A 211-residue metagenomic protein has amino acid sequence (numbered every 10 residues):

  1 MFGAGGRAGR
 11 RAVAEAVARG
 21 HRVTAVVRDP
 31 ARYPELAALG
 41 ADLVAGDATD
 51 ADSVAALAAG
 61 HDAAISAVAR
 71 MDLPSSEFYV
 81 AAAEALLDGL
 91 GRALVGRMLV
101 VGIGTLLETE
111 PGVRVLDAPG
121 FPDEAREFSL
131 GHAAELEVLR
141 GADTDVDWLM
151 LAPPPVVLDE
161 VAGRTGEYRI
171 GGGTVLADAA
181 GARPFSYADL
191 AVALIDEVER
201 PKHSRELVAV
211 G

Functional and structural regions predicted by a protein language model:
M1-H21: N-terminal Rossmann NAD(P)H-binding glycine-rich loop of SDR-like oxidoreductase domains
R22-T24, P30, E84-E127, G141: Conserved Rossmann-fold NAD(P)-dependent oxidoreductase catalytic core, especially the SDR/UDP-sugar
L39-D62: Conserved Rossmann-fold cofactor-binding substructure of NAD(P)-dependent oxidoreductases
S66, R70-L99, L130-A134, V138: NAD(P)-cofactor binding segment of oxidoreductase domains
G131, R183-I195: Substrate-positioning beta->alpha
E137-D159: Conserved beta-loop-beta element that borders a ligand/cofactor-binding pocket
T144-D145, L158-G166, E197-E206: Glycine/proline-rich active-site loop of Rossmann-fold NAD(P)-dependent oxidoreductases
Y168-F185: A conserved pocket-lining segment of Rossmann-fold NAD(P)-dependent short-chain dehydrogenase/reductase
